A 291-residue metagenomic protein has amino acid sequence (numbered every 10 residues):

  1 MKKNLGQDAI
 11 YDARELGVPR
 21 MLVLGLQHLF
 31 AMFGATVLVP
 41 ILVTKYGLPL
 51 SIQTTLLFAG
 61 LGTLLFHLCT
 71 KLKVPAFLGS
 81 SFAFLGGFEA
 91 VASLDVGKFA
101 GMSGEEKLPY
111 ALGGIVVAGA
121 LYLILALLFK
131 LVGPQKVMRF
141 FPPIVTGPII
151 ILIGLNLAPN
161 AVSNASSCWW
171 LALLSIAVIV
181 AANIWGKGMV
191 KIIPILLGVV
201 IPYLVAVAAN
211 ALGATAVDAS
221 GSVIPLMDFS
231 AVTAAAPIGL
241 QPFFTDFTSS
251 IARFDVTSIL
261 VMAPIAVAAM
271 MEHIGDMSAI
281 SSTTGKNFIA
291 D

Functional and structural regions predicted by a protein language model:
M1-A76, A83-E105: N-terminal signal-anchor module of multipass membrane proteins
M1-V23, A214-T248, S282-A290: Intrinsically disordered, low-complexity non-transmembrane regions of multi-pass membrane transporters
R14-M21, L38-L48, T63-K71, K98-G113 (+4 more regions): Short juxtamembrane and helix-loop transition motifs at transmembrane-helix boundaries in membrane proteins
M21, G25-L42, G113, R253-G275: Core transmembrane alpha-helical segments of multi-pass membrane transporters/permeases
L42-H67, V261-D291: Membrane-embedded helical hairpins/re-entrant loop segments and their flanking transmembrane helices within multi-pass
Y46-L50, W170, V178-F244, A252 (+1 more regions): Flexible hinge motifs at transmembrane-helix junctions and intramembrane kinks/re-entrant loops in multi-pass membrane
P49-Q53, L72-L85, V137-T146, K191-L197: Short, non-helical or kinked segments that cap or interrupt transmembrane helices
K107-G213: Membrane-embedded alpha-helical modules
